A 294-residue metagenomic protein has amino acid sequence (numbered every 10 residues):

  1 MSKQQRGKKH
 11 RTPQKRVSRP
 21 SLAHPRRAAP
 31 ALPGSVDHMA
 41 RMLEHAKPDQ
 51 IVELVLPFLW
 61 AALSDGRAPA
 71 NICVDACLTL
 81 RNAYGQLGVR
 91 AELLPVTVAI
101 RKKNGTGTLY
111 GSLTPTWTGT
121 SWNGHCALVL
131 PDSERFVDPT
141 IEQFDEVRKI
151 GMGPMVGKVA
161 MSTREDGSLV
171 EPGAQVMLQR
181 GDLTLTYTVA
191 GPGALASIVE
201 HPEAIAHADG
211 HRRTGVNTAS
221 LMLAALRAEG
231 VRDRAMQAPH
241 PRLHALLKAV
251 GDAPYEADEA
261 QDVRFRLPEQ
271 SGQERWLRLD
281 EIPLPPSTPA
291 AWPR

Functional and structural regions predicted by a protein language model:
K3-R294: A structural boundary/capping signal
